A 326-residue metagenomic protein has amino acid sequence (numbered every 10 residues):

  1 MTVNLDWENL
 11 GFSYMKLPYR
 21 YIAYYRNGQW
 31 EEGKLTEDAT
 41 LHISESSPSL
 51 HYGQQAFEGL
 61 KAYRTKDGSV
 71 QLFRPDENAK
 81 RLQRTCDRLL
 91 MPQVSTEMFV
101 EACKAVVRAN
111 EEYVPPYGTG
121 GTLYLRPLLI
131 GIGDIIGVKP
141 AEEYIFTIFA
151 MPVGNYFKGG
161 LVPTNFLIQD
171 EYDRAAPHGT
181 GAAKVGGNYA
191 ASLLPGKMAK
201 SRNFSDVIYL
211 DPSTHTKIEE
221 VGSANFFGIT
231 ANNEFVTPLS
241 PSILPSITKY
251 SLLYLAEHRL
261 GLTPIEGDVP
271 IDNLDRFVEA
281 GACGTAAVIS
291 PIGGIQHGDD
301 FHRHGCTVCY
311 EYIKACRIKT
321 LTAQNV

Functional and structural regions predicted by a protein language model:
M1-V106, L128, I135-V326: Helix-start/capping segments and mature chain N-termini
T96, V106-G120: Charged, gly/pro-rich active-site loop segments
P116-I130: Extended, Lys/Arg-enriched charged tracts that mediate electrostatic binding to polyanionic substrates
